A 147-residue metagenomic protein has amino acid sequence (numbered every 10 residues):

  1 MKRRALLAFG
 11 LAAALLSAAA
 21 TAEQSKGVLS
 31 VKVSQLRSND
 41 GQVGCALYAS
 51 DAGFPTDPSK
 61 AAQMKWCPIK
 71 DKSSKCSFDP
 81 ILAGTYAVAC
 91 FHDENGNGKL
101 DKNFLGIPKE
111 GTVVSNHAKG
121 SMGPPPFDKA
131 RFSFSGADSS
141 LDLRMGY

Functional and structural regions predicted by a protein language model:
M1-F9: Bacterial N-terminal signal peptides that target proteins for export
A8-L16: Bacterial N-terminal signal peptides
L16-Q24: Sec/Tat signal peptide C-region and signal peptidase I cleavage site
G27-L36, L143: A short, amphipathic beta-strand motif
K72-C76, D128-A130, S139-L141: Short strand-edge motifs at loop-to-beta-strand transitions and within beta-strands of extracellular beta-rich domains
F78-I81: Short, flexible loop/turn segments at beta-strand junctions in immunoglobulin-like and fibronectin type III
G84-C90: A short tyrosine-centered beta-strand micro-motif
E94-K102: Acidic, glycine-anchored loop motifs typical of Ca2+
